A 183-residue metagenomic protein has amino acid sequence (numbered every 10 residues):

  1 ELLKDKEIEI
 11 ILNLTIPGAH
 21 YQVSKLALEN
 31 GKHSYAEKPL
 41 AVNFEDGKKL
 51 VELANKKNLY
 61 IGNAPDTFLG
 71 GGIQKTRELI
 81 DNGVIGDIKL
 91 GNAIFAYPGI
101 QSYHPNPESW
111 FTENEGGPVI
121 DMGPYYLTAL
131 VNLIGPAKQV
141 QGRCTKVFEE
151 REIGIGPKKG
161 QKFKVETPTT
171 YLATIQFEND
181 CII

Functional and structural regions predicted by a protein language model:
E1-L53: Beta-loop-alpha module in the N-terminal Rossmann-like domain of NAD(P)-dependent dehydrogenases, especially those
I10, Q22, K49, K75-E78 (+2 more regions): Alpha-helical elements of Rossmann-like donor-binding domains used by nucleotide-donor carbohydrate transfer enzymes
N13, P39, A64-P65, V119: Glycine- and other small-residue-rich loops at beta-strand/loop junctions that grip anionic moieties
N30-K32, K57-L59, E178-I182: A short helix->loop->beta-strand "cap" motif at the edges of active sites that frequently abuts
G31, N58, G86-I88, A137 (+1 more regions): A general structural motif
K49-D66, G86-A93: Rossmann-fold dehydrogenase core element
T67-K164: Predominantly a Rossmann-like dinucleotide-binding segment in NAD(P)-dependent oxidoreductases
P168, A173-D180: Active-site beta-strand termini and strand-to-loop segments that position acidic
